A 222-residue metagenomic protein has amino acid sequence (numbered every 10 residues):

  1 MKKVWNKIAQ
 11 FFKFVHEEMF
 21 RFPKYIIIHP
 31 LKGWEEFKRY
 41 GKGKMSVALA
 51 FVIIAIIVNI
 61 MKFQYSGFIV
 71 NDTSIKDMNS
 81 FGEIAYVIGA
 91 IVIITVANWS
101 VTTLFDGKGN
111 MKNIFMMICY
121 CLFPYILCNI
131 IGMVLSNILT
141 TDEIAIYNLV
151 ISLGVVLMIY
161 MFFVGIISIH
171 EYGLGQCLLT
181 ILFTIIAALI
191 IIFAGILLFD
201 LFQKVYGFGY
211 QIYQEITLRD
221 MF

Functional and structural regions predicted by a protein language model:
M1-E18, Q211-F222: Short, Lys/Arg-enriched, disordered terminal segments
W5-I8, F12-K112: Selected alpha-helical membrane-embedding segments in polytopic membrane proteins
Y25, Y40, Y65, Y86 (+7 more regions): Sequence-level detector for tyrosine residue identity
A55, I60-M61, M117-C121, Y125 (+1 more regions): N-terminal hydrophobic signal/anchor transmembrane helix of membrane proteins
N59-V87, I131-V155, I192-F222: Membrane-helix interface segments in multi-pass membrane proteins
T95-I196: Hydrophobic alpha-helical transmembrane segments and adjacent short intramembrane/lumenal linkers of inner/organellar
